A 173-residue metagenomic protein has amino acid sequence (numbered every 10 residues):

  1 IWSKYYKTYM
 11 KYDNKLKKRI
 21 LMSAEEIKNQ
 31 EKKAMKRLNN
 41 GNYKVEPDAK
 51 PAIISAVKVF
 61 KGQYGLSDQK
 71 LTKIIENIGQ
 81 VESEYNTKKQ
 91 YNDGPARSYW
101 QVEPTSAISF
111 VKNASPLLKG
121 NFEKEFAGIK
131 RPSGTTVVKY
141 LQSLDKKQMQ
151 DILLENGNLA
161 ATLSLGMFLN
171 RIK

Functional and structural regions predicted by a protein language model:
W2-K173: Catalytic glycan-binding domains that act on GlcNAc-containing polysaccharides
